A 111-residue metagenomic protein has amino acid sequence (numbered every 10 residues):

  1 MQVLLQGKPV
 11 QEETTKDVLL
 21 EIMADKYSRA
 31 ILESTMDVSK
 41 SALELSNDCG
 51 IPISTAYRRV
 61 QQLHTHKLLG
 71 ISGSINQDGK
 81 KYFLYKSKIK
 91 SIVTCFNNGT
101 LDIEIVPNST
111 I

Functional and structural regions predicted by a protein language model:
Q2-E21: Short, Lys/Arg-enriched N-terminal segment that forms or immediately precedes the first helix of a structured domain
E21-S28: Short helix-coil-helix linker/hinge
S28, D37-S41: Short capping segments at the starts of secondary-structure elements
E44-G50, L63: A short acidic, leucine-rich amphipathic alpha-helix
K67, G73: Glycine-centered, phosphate/nucleic-acid-interacting loop/turn motifs that mediate DNA/RNA or nucleotide
Q77-I111: Conserved segment of winged-helix/HTH DNA-binding domains
